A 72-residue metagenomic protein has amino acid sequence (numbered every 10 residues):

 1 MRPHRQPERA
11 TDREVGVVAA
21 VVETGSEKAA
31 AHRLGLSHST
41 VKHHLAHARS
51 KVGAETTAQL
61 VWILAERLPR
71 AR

Functional and structural regions predicted by a protein language model:
M1-T40, A71: Helix-turn-helix DNA-binding segment
T40-V41, T56: Intrinsic low-complexity/disordered segments
H44-H47: Residues within the DNA-recognition helix of helix-turn-helix
S50-R72: Basic, Lys/Arg-enriched C-terminal extension of HTH/homeodomain DNA-binding domains
